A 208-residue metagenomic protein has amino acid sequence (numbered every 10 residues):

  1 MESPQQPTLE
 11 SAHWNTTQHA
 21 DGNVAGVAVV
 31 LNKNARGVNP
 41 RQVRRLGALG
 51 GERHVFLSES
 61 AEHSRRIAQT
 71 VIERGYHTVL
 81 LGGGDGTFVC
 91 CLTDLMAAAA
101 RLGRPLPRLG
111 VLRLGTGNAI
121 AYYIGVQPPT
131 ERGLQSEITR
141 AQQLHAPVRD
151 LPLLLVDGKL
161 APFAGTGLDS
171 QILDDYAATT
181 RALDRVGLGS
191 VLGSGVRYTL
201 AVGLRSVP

Functional and structural regions predicted by a protein language model:
M1-G82, T87-A98, G103, S136: ATP/NTP phosphate-donor binding region
D21, A28-L31, V38-N39, S58 (+2 more regions): Catalytic core of DAGKc-family lipid kinases
